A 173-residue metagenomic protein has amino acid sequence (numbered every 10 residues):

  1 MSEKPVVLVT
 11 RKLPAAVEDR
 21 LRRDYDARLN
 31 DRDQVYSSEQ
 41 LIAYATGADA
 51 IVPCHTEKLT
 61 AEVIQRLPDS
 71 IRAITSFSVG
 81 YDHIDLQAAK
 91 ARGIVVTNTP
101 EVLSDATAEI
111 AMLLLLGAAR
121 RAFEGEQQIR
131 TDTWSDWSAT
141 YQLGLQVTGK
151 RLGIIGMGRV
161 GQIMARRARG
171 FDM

Functional and structural regions predicted by a protein language model:
M1-A48: N-terminal glycine-/charge-rich "phosphate-binding" loop or analogous flexible N-terminal tail
K4, I71, T148-R151: Phosphate-coordination loops involved in phosphoryl transfer and adenosine-cofactor binding
K12-P14, R32-V35, H55-K58, V79-Y81 (+1 more regions): Short beta->alpha connector loops
E18-D19, I42-A43, Q87-A88, L143-L145 (+1 more regions): Short secondary-structure boundary/capping segments
R20, I110, L114, I163 (+1 more regions): Rossmann-fold NAD(P)-dependent oxidoreductase module
D31-Y36, H55, T131-T140: Short gly/ser/thr-rich secondary-structure transition/capping motifs
D49-R130, G144: Phosphate/diphosphate ligand-binding glycine-rich loop within oxidoreductases
T140-M173: Rossmann-like dinucleotide/phosphate-binding beta-alpha-beta segment
